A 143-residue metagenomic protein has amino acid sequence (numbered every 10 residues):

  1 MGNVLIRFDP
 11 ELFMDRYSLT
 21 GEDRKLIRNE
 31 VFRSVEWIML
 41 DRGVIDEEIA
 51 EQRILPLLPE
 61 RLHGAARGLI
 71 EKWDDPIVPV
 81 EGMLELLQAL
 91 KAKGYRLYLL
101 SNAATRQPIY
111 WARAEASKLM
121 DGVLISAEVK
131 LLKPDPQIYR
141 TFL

Functional and structural regions predicted by a protein language model:
M1-R33: Active-site neighborhood of HAD-like aspartate-dependent phosphohydrolases
V4-L5, P10-L12, A103-R106, V129-K130: Short, solvent-exposed loop/turn segments at secondary-structure junctions
L19-E30, L58-I70: Short, surface-exposed acidic
W37-L69: A metal-dependent, Asp-based hydrolase signature
G64-Y98, P136: Short, acidic loop-to-helix structural element flanking the phosphoryl-transfer center in phosphate-processing enzymes
M83-A127: Substrate-recognition/cap helix-loop segment adjacent to the acidic, metal-dependent catalytic center of Asp-based
L132-L143: Conserved Lys-Pro-Asp/Glu-containing loop-to-beta segment of HAD-superfamily phosphomonoesterases, centered on
